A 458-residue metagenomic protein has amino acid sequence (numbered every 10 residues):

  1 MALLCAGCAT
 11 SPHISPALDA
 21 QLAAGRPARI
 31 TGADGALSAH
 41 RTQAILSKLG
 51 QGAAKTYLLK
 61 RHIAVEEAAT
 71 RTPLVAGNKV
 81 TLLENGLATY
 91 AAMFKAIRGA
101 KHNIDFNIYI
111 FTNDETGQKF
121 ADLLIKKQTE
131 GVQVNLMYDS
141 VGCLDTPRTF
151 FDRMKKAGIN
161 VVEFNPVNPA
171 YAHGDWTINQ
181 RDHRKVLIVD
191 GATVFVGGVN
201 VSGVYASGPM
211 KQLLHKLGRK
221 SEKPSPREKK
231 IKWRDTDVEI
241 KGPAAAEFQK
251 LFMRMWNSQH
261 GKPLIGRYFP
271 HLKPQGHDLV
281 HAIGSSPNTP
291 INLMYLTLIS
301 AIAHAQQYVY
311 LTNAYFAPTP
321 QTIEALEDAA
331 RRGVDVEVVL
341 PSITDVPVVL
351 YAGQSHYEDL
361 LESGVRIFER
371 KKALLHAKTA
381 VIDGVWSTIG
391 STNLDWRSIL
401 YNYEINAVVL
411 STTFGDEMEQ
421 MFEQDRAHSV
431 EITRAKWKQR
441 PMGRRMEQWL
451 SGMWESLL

Functional and structural regions predicted by a protein language model:
C8-L458: Charged, low-complexity intrinsically disordered terminal segments
